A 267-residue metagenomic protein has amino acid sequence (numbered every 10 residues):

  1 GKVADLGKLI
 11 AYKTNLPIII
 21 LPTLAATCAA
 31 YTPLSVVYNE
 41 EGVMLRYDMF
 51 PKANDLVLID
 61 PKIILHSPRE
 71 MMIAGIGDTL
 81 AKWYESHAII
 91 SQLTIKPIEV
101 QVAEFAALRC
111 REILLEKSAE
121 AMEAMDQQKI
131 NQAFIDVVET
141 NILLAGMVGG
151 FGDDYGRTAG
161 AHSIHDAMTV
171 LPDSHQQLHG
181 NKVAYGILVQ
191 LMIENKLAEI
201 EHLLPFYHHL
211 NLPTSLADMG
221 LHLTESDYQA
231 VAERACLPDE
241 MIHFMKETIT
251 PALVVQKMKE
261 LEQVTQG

Functional and structural regions predicted by a protein language model:
K2-I18, E120-F134: N-terminal small/polar loop signature for handling phosphorylated ligands or for N-terminal nucleophile
K2-L9, C28-Y31, R157: Short glycine/serine/threonine-rich phosphate/pyrophosphate-binding segments that cradle anionic phosphate groups
K2-V3, L45-A53, I242-L253: Short, basic, helix/turn surface patches
Y12-E104: A glycine/threonine-rich phosphate-anchoring loop and its flanking beta-alpha core in nucleotide/phosphate-binding
W83, H87-S91, A121, L144 (+2 more regions): A short secondary-structure junction motif
K96-F206: Active-site segments that bind and position negatively charged phosphate/pyrophosphate groups
L197-G267: C-terminal charged capping/lid subdomain of soluble metabolic enzymes
